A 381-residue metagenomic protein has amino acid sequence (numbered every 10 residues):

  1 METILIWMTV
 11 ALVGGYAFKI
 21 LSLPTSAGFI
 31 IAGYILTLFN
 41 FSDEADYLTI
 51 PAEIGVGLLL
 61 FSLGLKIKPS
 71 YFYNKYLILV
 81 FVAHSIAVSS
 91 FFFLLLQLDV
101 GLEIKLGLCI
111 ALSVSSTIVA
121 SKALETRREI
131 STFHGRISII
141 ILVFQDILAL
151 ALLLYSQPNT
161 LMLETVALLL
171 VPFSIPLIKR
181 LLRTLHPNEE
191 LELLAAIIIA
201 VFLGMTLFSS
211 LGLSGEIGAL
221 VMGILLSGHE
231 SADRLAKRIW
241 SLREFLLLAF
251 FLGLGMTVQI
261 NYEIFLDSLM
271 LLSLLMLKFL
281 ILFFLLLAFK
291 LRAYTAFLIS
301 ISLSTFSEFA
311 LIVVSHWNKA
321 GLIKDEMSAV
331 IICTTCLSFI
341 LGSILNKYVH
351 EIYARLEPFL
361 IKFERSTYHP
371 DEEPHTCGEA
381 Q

Functional and structural regions predicted by a protein language model:
M1-Q381: Transmembrane helical cores of multi-pass secondary ion antiporters/exchangers
